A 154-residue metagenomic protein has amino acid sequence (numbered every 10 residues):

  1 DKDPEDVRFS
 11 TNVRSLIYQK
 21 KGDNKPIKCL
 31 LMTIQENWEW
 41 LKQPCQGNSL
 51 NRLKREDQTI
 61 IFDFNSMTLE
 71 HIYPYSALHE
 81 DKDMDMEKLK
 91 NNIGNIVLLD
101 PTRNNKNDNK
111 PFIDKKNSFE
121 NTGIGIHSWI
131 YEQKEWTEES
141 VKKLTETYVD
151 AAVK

Functional and structural regions predicted by a protein language model:
D1-K82, M86-L89, I93, L98-L99 (+1 more regions): Intrinsically disordered, low-complexity N-proximal targeting/linker segments that flank membranes
F64, L89-N92, I96-K154: Long, cytosolic, alpha-helical-rich C-terminal regions that act as interaction/scaffolding modules
